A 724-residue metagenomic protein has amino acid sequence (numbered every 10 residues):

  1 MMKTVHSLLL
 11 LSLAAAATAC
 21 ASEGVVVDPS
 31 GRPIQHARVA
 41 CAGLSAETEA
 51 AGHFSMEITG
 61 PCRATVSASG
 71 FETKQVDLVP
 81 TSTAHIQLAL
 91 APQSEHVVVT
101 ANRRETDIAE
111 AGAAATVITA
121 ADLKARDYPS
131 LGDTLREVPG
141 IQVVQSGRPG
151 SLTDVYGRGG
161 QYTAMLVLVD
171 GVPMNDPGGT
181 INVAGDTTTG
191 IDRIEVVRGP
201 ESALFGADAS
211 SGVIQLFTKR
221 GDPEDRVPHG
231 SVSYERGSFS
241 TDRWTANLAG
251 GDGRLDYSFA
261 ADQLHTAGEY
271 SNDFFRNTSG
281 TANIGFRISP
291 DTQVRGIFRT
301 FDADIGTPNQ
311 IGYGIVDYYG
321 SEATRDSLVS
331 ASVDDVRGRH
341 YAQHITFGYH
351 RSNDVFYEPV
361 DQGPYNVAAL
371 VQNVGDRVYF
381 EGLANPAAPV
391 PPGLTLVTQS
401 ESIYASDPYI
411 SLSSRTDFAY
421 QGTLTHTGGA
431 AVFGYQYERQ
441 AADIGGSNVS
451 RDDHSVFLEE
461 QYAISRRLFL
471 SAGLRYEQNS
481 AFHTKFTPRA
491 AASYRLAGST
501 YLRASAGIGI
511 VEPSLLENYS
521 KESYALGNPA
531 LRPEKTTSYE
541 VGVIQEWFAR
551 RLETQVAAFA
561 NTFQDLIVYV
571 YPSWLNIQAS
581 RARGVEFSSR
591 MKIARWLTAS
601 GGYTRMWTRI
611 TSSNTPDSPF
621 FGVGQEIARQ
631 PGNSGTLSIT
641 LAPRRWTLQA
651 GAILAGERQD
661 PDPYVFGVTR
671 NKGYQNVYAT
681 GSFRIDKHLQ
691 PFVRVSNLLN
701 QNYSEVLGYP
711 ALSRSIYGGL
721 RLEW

Functional and structural regions predicted by a protein language model:
V27, S67-F71, S82-K124, G132 (+3 more regions): Short, acidic, small-residue-rich periplasmic hinge/interaction motif at the N-terminus of Gram-negative outer-membrane
A115, G132, R136-P173, D192: Extracytoplasmic beta-strand/coil segments of soluble accessory domains associated with Gram-negative outer-membrane
V172-P200: Short acidic/polar hinge/loop motifs at secondary-structure boundaries that mediate gating or recognition
R236-H265, Y270-D304, Y318-F347, T425-T427: Transmembrane beta-barrel wall of Gram-negative outer-membrane proteins
G285-R287, A504, T598-A599, E626-W724: Conserved C-terminal beta-signal and adjacent last beta-strands/turns of outer-membrane beta-barrel proteins
R287-F301, T324-F482, S493-A497, Q555-A558 (+1 more regions): Face-selective signature of the C-terminal outer-membrane beta-barrel domain
Y313-V336, S413-S414, H483, S499-Y501 (+3 more regions): Outer-membrane beta-barrel signature, preferentially recognizing the C-terminal barrel domain of Gram-negative
V432, A463-S465, A558-T562, N576-D662 (+2 more regions): Gram-negative outer-membrane beta-barrel transporters
